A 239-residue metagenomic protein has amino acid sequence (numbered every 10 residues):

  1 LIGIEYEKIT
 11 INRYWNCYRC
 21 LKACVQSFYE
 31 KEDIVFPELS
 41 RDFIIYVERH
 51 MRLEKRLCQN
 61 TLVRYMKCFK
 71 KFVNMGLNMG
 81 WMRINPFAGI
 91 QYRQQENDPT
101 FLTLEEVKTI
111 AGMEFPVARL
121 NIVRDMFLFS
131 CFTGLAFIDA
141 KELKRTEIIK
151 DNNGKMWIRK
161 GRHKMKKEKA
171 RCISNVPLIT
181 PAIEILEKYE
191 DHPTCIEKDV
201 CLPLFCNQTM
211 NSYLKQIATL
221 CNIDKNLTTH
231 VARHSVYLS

Functional and structural regions predicted by a protein language model:
L1-K55, Q91: Basic/aromatic-enriched alpha-helical hairpins
G3, F36, T61, P99 (+3 more regions): Residue-level marker of regulatory loop/turn positions in helix-turn-helix DNA-binding domains and in histidine
I9, C17-S27, L53-A88, I138: N-terminal DNA-binding recognition helix of tyrosine site-specific recombinases/integrases
L39, I122-V123, L204-Q208, D224-S239: Short basic/aromatic active-site micro-motif
Q59, V63-Y65, M82-F137, K155: Basic, Lys/Arg- and aromatic-enriched nucleic-acid-binding interface segment
N97, E106, E142-E187: Conserved tyrosine-mediated DNA breakage-rejoining catalytic core shared by Y-recombinases
L128, F132, I138-D139, Q216 (+1 more regions): C-terminal catalytic core of tyrosine-transesterase DNA break-rejoin enzymes
K166-E187, C195-Q216, N222: C-terminal catalytic core of Y-nucleophile DNA break-rejoin enzymes
